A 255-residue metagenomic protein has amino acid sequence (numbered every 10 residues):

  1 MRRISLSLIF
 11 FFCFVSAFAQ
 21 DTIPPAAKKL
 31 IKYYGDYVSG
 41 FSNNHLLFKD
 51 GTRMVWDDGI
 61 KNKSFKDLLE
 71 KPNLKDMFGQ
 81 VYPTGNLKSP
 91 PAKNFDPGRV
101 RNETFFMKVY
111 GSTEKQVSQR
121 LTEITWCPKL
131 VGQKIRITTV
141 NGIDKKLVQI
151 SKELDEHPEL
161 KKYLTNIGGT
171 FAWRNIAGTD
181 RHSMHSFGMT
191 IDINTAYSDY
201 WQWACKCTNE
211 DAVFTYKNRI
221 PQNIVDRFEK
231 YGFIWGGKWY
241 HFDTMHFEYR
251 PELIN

Functional and structural regions predicted by a protein language model:
I4-V15: Sec-dependent N-terminal signal peptides
A17-D21: Boundary at the C-terminal end of the N-terminal hydrophobic targeting segment
P25, K29-W239: Cell-envelope/glycan interface and biosynthesis
Y231-N255: A cross-kingdom marker for long, charged
